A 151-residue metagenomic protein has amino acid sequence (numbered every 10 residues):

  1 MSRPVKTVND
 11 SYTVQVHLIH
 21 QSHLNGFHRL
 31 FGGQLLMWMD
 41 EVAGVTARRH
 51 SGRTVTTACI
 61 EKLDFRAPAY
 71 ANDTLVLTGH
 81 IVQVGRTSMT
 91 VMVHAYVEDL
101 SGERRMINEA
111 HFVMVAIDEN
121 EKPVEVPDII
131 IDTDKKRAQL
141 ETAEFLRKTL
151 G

Functional and structural regions predicted by a protein language model:
S2-Q15, Y70-A71, V82-G151: HotDog/MaoC-like acyl-thioester-processing domains
D10, L30, G44-T78, V82-V84 (+2 more regions): Hydrophobic beta-strand-centered segment that forms part of the acyl-chain substrate-binding groove
V16, W38, C59-K62: Residue-level recognition of specific faces of alpha-helices
S22, G26, E119-N120: Short, ordered coil/turn segments that flank beta-strands lining enzyme active or ligand-binding pockets
L24-L36: A conserved, well-ordered hydrophobic junction motif at loop->secondary-structure transitions
